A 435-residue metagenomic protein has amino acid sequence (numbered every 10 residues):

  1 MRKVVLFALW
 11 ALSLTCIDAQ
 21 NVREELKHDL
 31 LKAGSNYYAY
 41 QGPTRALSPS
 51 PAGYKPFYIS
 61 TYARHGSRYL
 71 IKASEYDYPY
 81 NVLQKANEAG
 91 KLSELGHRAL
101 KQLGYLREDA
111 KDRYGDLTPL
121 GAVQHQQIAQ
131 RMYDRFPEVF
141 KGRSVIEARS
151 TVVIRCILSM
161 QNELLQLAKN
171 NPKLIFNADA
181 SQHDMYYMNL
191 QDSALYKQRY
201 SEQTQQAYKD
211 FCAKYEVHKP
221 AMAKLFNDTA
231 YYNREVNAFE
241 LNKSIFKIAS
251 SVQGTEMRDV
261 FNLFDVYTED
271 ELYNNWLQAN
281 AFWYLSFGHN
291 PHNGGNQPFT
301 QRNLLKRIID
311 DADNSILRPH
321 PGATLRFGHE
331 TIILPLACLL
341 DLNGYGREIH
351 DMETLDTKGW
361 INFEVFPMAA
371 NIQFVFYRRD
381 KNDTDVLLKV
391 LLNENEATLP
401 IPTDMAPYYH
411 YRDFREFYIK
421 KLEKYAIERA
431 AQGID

Functional and structural regions predicted by a protein language model:
M1-V22: Bacterial Sec-dependent N-terminal signal peptides
Q20-E147, V153-T324, G328-D435: Signature for phosphate-centric chemistry
